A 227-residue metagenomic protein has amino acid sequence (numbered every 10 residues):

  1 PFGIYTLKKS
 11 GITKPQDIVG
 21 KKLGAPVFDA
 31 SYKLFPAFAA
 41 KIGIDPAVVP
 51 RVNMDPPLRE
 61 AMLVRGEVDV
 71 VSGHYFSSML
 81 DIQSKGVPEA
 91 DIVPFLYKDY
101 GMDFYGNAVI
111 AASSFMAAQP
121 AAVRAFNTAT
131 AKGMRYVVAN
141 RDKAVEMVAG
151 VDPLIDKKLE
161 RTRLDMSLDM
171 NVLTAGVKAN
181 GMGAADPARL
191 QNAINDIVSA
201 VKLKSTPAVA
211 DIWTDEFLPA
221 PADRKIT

Functional and structural regions predicted by a protein language model:
P1-R65, D69-F76, F95-Y97, M102-D103: Short, glycine-/small- and polar/acidic-enriched structural segments that line small-molecule recognition paths
K8, A111-A112, W213: A secondary-structure boundary/capping signal
P36, L80, Q191-N195: Predominant activation on well-ordered alpha-helical scaffold segments within soluble catalytic domains
A40, Q83-S84, V198-S199: Short polybasic/polar patches that bind polyanions
P46-V49, E89-I92, L154-M166, L203-I212: Short, surface-exposed acidic
L58-A61, E67-K157: Pocket-lining segment of extracytoplasmic ligand-binding domains
A118-K202: Secondary-structure end/capping motifs
A188-T227: Conserved C-terminal helix/tail region of periplasmic/extracytoplasmic solute-binding proteins
